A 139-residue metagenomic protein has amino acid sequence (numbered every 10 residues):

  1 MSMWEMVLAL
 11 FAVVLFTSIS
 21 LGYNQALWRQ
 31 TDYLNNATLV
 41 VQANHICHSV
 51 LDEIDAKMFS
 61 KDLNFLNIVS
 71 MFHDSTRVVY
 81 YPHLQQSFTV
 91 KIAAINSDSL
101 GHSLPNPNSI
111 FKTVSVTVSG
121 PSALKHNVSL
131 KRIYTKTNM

Functional and structural regions predicted by a protein language model:
M1-H48: Aliphatic-rich helix starts adjacent to a transmembrane/signal segment
N36-M139: Low-complexity, Gly/Pro-rich coil/beta segments used as flexible assembly/activation regions
